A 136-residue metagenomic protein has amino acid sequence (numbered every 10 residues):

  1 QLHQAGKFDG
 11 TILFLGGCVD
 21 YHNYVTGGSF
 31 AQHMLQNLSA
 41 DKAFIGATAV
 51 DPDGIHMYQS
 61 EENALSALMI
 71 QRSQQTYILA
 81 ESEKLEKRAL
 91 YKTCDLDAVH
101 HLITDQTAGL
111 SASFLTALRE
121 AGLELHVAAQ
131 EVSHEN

Functional and structural regions predicted by a protein language model:
Q1-N136: Conserved phosphate- and dinucleotide-binding cores of soluble alpha/beta proteins, encompassing both enzyme active
